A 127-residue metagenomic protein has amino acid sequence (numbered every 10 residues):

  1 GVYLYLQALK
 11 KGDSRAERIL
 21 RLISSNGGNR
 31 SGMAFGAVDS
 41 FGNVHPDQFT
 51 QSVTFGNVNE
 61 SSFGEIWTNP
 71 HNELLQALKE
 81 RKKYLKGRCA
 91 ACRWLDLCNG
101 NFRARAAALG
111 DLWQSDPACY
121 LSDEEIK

Functional and structural regions predicted by a protein language model:
G1-R18, N43-R93, N99, A104: C-terminal accessory region of radical SAM enzymes
R21-L22: Active-site-proximal, Lys/Arg-enriched surface segment that forms a nucleic-acid-binding/basic interface patch
N29-G32: Short, small/polar residue-rich loop motifs at catalytic or cofactor-binding pockets
V38-D39: Short, acidic, Ser/Thr-enriched surface-loop or helix-capping motifs
A77-R81, S115-K127: Short Fe-S-cluster ligation motifs
R105-A118: Short cysteine/histidine-rich metal-coordination sites, predominantly Zn2+-binding motifs
